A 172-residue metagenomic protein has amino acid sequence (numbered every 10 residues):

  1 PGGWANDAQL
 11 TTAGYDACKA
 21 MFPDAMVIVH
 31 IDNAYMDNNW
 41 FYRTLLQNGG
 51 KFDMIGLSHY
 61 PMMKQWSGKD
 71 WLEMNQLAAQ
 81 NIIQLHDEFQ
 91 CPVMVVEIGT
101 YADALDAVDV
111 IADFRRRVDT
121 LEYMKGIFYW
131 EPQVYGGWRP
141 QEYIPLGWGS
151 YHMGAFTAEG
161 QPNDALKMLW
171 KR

Functional and structural regions predicted by a protein language model:
P1-F52, K64-Q80, L105-D113, P140-F156: Active-site cleft segment of glycoside hydrolase catalytic domains centered on the general acid/base Glu
M21-P23, F89, L121: Helix C-cap/helix->beta junction micro-motif
D24-I28, F52-G56, P92-V95, M124-Y129: Structural preference for beta-strand elements that scaffold enzyme active sites
H30-A34, S58-M62, I98-Y101, W130-V134: Active-site beta-loop-alpha junctions enriched in small/polar residues
T44, I55, Y60-M63, I127: Generic low-polarity alpha-helical segments
Q47-H59, A78-G99: Aromatic-lined glycan-binding groove of carbohydrate-active enzymes
Q84-D87, A104-R117, L121-R172: Aromatic-rich peripheral "rim/lid" segments of glycoside hydrolase catalytic domains that contact and position glycan
